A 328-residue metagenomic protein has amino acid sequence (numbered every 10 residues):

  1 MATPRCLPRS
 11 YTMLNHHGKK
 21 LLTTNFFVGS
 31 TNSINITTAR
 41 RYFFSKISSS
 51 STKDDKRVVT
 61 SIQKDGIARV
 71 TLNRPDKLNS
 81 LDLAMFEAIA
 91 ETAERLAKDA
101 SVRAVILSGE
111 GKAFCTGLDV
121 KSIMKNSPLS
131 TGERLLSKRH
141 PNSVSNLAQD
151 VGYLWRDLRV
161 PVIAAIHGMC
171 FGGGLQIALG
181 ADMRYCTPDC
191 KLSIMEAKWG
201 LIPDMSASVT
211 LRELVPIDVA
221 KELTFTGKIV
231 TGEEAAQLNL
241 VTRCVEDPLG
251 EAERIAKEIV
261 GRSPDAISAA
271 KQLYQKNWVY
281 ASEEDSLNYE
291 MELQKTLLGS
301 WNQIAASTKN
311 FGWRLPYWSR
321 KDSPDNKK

Functional and structural regions predicted by a protein language model:
A2-E110: Conserved CoA-thioester-binding segment of acyl-CoA-metabolizing enzymes
V70, R74, A88-I89, L107 (+7 more regions): Terminal peptide-recognition signature
P75, Y185-C190, V241-N288, T296-W301 (+1 more regions): C-terminal long alpha-helix characteristic of the crotonase
A84, A88, L147, L154 (+4 more regions): Charged catalytic carboxylate motif
S101, G109-L154, C170, G200: Glycine- (often His-adjacent) and acidic-residue-rich active-site loop that binds/positions the CoA thioester
V120, A148, S208, I217-A220 (+4 more regions): A general structural signal for well-ordered alpha-helical segments in protein cores
Y153-I267: Crotonase-fold acyl-CoA enzyme core
